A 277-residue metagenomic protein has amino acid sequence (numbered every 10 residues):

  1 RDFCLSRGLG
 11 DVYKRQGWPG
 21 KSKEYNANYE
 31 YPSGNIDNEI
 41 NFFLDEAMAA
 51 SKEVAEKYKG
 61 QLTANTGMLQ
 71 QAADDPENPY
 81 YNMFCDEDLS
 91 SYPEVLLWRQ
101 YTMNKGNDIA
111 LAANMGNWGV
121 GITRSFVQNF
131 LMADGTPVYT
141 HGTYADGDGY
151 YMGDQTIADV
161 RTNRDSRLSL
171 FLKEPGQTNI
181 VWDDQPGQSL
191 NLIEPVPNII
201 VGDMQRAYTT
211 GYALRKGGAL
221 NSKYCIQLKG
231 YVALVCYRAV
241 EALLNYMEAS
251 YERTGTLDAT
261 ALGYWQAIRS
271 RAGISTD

Functional and structural regions predicted by a protein language model:
R1, L5-A113, T143-D277: Acidic/polar-rich alpha-helix caps and helix-coil junctions
M115-G142, L192-M204: Short, cationic low-complexity segments
